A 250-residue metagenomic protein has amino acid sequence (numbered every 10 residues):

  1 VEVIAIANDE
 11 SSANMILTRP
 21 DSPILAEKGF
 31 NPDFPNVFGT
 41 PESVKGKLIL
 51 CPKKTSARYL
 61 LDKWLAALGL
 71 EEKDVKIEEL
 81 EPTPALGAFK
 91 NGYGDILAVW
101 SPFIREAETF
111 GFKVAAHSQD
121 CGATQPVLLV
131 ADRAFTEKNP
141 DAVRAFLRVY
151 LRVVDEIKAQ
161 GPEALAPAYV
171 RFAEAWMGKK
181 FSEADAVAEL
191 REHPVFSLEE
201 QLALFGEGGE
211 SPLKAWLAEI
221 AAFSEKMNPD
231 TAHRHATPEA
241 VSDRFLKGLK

Functional and structural regions predicted by a protein language model:
V1-L70, K76-E79, D95-S101, H117 (+1 more regions): Short, glycine-/small- and polar/acidic-enriched structural segments that line small-molecule recognition paths
E2, A66, E71, K113 (+2 more regions): Short coil/loop linkers at secondary-structure junctions
N8, N36, P52-K53, I77 (+6 more regions): Extracytoplasmic/periplasmic, Sec-exported soluble proteins
A66, E108, E225: Short polybasic/polar patches that bind polyanions
P84-M177: Pocket-lining segment of extracytoplasmic ligand-binding domains
E137-P229: Secondary-structure end/capping motifs
E210, E219-K250: Long, low-complexity C-terminal extensions of enzymes
